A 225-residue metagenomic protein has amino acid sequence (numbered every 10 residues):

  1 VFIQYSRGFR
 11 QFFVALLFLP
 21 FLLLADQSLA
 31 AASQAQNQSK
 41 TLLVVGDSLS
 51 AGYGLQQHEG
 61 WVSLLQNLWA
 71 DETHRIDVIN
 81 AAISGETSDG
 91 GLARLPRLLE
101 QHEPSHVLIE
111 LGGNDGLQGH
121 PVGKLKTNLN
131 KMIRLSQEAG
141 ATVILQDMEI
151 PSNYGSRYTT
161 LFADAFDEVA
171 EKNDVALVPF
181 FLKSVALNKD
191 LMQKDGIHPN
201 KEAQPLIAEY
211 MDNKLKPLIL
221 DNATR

Functional and structural regions predicted by a protein language model:
F2-L16: Bacterial N-terminal signal peptides that target proteins for export
F12-D26: Bacterial N-terminal signal peptides
L29-S84, R94-E103: Serine-esterase "nucleophile elbow" of acetyl-processing enzymes
S50-A51, G85, I150, L187: Active-site micro-motifs of SAM-dependent methyltransferase domains
G54, I79-T87, G116-H120, G196: Acidic/histidine-rich helix-loop elements that form or flank divalent-metal/phosphate-binding sites at the catalytic
H74, L92-R225: Alpha-helical cap/lid subdomain in secreted, periplasmic, or secretory-pathway luminal O-acyl-processing enzymes
